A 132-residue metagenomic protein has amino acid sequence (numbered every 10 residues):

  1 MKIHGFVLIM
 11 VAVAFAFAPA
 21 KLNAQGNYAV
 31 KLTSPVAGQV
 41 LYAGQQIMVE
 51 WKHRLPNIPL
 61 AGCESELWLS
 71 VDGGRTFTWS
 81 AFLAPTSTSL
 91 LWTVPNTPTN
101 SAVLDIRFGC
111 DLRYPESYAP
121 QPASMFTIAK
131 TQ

Functional and structural regions predicted by a protein language model:
L8-A16: Bacterial N-terminal signal peptides
L22-I47, S124-Q132: Short, compositionally biased P/S/T/A/G/V-rich stretches that sit at domain boundaries
P35, W68-S70: Conserved Ser/Thr-centered positions that define the repeating blades of beta-propeller domains
V40-Y42, L55-A61: A short beta-turn/strand-edge loop motif at beta-sheet boundaries
S70-T78: Asp-box/BNR beta-propeller loop motif
T88-W92: Short strand-edge motifs at loop-to-beta-strand transitions and within beta-strands of extracellular beta-rich domains
N96-N100: Surface-exposed, short loops/turns at beta-strand junctions within beta-sandwich domains
G109-Y118: Short acidic/polar inter-strand loop motif in beta-rich domains
